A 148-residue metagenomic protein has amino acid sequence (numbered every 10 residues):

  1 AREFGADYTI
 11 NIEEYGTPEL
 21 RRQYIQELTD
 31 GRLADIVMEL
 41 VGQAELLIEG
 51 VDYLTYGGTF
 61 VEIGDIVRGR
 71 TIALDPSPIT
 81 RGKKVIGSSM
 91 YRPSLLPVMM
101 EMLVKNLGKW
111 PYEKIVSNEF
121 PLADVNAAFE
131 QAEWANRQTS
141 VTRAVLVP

Functional and structural regions predicted by a protein language model:
A1-E49: Adenosine-nucleotide cofactor-binding segment
I48-V51, P93-P148: C-terminal hydrophobic helical "lid"/dimerization subdomain of Rossmann-like NAD(P)H-dependent oxidoreductases
L54-Y56: Helix-to-beta-strand junctions that scaffold the AdoMet/dcAdoMet cofactor pocket in Class I SAM-dependent enzymes
G58-T59, K83: Glycine-centered, small-residue-biased loops immediately flanking beta-strands in adenine/cofactor-binding cores
I63-V67, S88-Y91: Short strand-turn motif at the edge of the Rossmann-like AdoMet-binding core
G64-K83, V98-M102: Rossmann-fold NAD(P)-binding glycine/threonine-rich loop
T80-S88, Y112-K114: Short beta-alpha connecting loops at secondary-structure transitions that line or flank enzyme active sites
